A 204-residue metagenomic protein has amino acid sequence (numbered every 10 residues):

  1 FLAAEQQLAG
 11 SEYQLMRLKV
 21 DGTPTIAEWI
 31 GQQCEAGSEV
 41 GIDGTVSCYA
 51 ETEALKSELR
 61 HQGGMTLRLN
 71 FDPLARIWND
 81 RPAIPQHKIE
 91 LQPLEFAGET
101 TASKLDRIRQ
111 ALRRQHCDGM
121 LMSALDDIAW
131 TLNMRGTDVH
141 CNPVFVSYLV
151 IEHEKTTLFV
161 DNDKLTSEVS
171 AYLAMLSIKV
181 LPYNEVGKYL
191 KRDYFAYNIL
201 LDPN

Functional and structural regions predicted by a protein language model:
F1-N204: A composition/biophysics-driven feature that prefers long, compositionally simple stretches
